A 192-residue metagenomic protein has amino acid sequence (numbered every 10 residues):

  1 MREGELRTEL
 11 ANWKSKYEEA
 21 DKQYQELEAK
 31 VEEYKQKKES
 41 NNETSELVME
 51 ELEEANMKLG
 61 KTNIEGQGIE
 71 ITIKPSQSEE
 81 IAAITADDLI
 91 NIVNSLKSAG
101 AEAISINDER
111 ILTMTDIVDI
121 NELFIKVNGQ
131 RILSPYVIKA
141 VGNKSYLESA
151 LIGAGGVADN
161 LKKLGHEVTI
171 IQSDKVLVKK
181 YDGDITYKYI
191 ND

Functional and structural regions predicted by a protein language model:
M1-D192: Core subunits and conserved enzymes of cellular information-processing and envelope-translocation systems across
